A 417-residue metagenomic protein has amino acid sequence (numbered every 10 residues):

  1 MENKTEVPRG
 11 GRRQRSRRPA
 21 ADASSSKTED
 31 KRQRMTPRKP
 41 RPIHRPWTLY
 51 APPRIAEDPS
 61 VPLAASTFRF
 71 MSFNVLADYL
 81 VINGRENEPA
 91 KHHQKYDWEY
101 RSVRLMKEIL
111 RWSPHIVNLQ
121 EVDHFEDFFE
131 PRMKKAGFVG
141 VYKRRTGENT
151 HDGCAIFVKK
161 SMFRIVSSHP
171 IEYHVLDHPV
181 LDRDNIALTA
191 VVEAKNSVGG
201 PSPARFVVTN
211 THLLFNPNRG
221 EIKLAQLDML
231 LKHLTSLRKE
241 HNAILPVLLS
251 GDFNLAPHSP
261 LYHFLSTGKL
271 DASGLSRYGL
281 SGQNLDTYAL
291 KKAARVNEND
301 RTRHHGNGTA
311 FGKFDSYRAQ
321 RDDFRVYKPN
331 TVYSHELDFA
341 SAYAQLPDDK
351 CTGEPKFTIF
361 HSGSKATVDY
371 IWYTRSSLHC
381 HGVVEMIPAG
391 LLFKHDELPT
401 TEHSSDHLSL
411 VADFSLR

Functional and structural regions predicted by a protein language model:
E2-E57, D228, T235-L248, F253-R417: Metal-dependent phosphoester-hydrolase catalytic domains
R38-T67, K107, I116-F215, R219 (+6 more regions): Structured beta-strand-rich core segments of catalytic domains in phosphoester-bond hydrolases
R69-V75, R104-F129, F157, A190 (+4 more regions): Active-site beta-strand/loop signature of hydrolases that rely on acidic residues for catalysis
V75-E99, P179-V180, P217: Acidic/histidine-rich helix-loop elements that form or flank divalent-metal/phosphate-binding sites at the catalytic
D78-V81, E126-D127, N149-T150, V198-G199 (+5 more regions): Eukaryotic short linear interaction motifs
N83-N87, P131, R145, S168-I171 (+4 more regions): Short coil/turn segments at secondary-structure boundaries
D97-L110, K365: Short, acidic/polar
F215-P217, E221-S236: Active-site beta-loop-alpha substructure in enzyme catalytic cores, prototypically the cysteine-centered nucleophile
